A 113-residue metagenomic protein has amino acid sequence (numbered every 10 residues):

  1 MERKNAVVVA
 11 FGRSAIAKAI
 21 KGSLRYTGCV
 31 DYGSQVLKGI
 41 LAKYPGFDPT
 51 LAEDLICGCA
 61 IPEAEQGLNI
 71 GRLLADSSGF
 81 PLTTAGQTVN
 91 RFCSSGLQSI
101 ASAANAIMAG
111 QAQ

Functional and structural regions predicted by a protein language model:
M1-L74, S78: Conserved active-site "lid/cap" helical segment
C59-Q113: Conserved catalytic cysteine-centered active-site region of acyl-thioester-dependent Claisen-condensing enzymes
